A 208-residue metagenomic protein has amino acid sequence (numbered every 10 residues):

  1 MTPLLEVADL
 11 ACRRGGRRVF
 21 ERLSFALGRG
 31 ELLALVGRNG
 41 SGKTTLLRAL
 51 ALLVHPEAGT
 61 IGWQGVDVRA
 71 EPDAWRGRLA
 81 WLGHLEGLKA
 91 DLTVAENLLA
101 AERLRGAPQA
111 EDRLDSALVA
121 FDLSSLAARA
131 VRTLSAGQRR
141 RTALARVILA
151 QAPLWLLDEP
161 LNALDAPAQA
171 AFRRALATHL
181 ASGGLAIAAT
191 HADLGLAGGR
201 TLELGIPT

Functional and structural regions predicted by a protein language model:
A51: Helix-to-loop junction immediately C-terminal to a conserved catalytic motif
P56-A70, A74-W75: Conserved ABC transporter NBD signature motif
L85, A90-G106: Q-loop/switch helix immediately C-terminal to the Walker
D91, A130-G137: Conserved ABC ATPase signature
L99, E111-L126: Conserved ABC ATPase "signature" region
L144, G183: Hydrophobic anchor residue at the start of the ABC signature
W155-E159: Catalytic Walker B motif of ABC-type/P-loop ATPase nucleotide-binding domains
